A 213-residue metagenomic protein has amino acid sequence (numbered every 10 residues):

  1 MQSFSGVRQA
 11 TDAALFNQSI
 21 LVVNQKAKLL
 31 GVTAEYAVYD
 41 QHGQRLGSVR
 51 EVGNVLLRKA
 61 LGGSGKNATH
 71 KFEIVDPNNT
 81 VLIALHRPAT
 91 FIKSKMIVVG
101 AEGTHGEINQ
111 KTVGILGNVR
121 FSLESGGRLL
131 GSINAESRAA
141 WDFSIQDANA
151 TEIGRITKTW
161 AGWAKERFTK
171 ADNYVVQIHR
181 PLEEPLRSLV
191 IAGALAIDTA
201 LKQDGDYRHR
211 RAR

Functional and structural regions predicted by a protein language model:
M1-K71, P77-L82, R87-K95, A101-H105 (+1 more regions): Low-complexity or membrane-interfacial segments used for flexible interactions
